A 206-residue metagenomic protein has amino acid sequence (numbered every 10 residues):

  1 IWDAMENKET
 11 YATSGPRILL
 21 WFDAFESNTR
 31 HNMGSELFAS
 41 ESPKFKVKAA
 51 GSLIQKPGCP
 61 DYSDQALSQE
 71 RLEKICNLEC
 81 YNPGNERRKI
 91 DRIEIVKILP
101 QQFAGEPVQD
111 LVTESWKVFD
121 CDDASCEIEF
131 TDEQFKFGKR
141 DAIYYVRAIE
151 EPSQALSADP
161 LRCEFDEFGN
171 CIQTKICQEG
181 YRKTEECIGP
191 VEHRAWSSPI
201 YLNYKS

Functional and structural regions predicted by a protein language model:
I1-S206: C-terminal functional module detector
